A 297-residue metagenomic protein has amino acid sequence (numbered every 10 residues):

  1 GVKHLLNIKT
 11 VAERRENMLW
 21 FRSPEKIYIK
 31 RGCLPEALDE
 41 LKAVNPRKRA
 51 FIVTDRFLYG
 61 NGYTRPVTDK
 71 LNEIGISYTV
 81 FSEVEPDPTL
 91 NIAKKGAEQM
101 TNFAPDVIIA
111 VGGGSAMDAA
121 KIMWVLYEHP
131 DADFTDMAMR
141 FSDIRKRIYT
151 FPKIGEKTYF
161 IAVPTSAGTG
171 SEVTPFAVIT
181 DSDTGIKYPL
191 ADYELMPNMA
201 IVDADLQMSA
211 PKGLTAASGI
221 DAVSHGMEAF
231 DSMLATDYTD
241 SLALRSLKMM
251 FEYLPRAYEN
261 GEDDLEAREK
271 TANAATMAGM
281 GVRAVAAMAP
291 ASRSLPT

Functional and structural regions predicted by a protein language model:
G1-M18: C-terminal segments
M18-V107: ATP/NTP phosphate-donor binding region
E25, H129-D237: A glycine/threonine-rich phosphate-anchoring loop and its flanking beta-alpha core in nucleotide/phosphate-binding
L34-A37, G60-Y63, L90, S115-A120 (+2 more regions): Short glycine/serine/threonine-rich phosphate/pyrophosphate-binding segments that cradle anionic phosphate groups
V67, K95-A97, A116-P130, V173-T174: Short Gly/Thr/Asp-enriched flexible loops that form oxyanion-binding sites at enzyme active sites
P105-M123, T165-S171: Glycine/serine-rich anion-binding loops at beta->alpha junctions that coordinate negatively charged ligand groups
A229-T297: Active-site segments that bind and position negatively charged phosphate/pyrophosphate groups
